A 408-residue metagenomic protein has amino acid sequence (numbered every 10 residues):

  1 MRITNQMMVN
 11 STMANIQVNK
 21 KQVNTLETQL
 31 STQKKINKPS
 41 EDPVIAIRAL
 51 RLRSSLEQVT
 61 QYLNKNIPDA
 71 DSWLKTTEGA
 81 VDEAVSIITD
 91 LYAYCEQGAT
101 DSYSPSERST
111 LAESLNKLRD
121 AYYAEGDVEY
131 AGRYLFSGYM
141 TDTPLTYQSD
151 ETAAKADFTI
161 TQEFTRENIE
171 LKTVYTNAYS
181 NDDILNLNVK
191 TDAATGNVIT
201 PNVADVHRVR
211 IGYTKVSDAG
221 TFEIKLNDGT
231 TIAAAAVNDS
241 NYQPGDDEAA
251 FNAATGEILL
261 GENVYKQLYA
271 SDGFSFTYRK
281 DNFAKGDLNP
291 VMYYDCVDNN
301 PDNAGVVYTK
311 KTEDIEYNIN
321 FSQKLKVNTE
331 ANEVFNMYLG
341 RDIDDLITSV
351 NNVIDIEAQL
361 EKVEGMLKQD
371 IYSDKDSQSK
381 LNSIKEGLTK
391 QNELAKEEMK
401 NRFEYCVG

Functional and structural regions predicted by a protein language model:
M1-S149, S379-G408: Amphipathic alpha-helical polymerization modules
R2, R51, Q58, L135 (+5 more regions): Generic structural signal for residues positioned in beta-strands
N5, T12-M13, N19, V85 (+5 more regions): Short secondary-structure boundary micro-motifs
I16, V23, E27-L30, K34 (+2 more regions): Polar, low-complexity export/assembly segments characteristic of proteins that are secreted or assemble on the cell
T25, K35, S40-D42, A46 (+13 more regions): Intrinsic disorder/low-structure terminal segments
D101, E129, L135, T141-T143 (+9 more regions): Polar low-complexity intrinsically disordered regions enriched in Ser/Thr and small residues
E129, N202-A204, S217, P244 (+2 more regions): A generic structural signal for short, non-catalytic loop/turn and secondary-structure boundary residues
P144-P244, N282-N299: Extended beta-strand solenoid/passenger and fiber regions
